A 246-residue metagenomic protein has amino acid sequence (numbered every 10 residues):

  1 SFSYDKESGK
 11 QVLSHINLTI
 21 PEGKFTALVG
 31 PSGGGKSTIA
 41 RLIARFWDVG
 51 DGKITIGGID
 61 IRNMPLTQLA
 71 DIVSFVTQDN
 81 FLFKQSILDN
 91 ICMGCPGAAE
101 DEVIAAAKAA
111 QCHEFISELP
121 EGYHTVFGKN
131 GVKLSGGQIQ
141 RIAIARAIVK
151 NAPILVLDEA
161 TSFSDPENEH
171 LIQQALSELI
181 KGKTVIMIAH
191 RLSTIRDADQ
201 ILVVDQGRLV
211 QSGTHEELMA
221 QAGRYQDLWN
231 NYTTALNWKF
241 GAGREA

Functional and structural regions predicted by a protein language model:
S1-A246: ABC-type nucleotide-binding domain
